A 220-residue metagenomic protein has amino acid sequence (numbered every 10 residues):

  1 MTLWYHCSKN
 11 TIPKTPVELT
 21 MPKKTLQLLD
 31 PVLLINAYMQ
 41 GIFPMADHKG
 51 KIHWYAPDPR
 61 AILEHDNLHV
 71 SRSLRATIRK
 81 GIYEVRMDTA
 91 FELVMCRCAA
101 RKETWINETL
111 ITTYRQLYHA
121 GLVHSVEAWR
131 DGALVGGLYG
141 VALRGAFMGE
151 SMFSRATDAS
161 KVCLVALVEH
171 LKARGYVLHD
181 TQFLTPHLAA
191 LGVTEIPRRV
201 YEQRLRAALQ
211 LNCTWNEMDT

Functional and structural regions predicted by a protein language model:
W4-T220: N-acyltransferase acceptor-side catalytic subdomain
